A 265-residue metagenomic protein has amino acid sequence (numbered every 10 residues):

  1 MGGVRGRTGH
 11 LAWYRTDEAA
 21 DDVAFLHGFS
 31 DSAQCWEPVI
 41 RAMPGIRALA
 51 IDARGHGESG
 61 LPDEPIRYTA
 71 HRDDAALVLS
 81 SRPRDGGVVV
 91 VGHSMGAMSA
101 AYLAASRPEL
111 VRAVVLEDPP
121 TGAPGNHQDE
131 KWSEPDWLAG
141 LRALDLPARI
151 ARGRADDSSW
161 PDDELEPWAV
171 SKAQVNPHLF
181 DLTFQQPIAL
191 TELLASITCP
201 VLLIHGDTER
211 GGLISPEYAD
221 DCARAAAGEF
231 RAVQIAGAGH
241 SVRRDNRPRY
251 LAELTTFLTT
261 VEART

Functional and structural regions predicted by a protein language model:
G6-T16: A short loop-to-beta-strand scaffold at the N-terminal edge of the catalytic core in hydrolase folds
R15-L61: Conserved HGGG/HGGXW glycine-rich cap/lid loop of the alpha/beta-hydrolase fold
I40-R41, L49-V91, A238, A252: Active-site loop/oxyanion-hole signature of alpha/beta-hydrolase fold enzymes
G92, G96, A100: Gly/Ala-rich beta-loop-alpha elbow adjacent to hydrolase catalytic centers
A101, A105, R112-A143: Flexible "cap/lid" loop of the alpha/beta hydrolase fold
G125-D129, L141-C199: Conserved alpha/beta-hydrolase catalytic His-Asp/Glu region
H205-A238: Conserved loop-alpha-helix segment in the C-terminal half of the alpha/beta-hydrolase fold that carries the catalytic
E229-T265: Catalytic active-site module of serine/aspartate enzymes centered on a nucleophile-bearing elbow/loop
